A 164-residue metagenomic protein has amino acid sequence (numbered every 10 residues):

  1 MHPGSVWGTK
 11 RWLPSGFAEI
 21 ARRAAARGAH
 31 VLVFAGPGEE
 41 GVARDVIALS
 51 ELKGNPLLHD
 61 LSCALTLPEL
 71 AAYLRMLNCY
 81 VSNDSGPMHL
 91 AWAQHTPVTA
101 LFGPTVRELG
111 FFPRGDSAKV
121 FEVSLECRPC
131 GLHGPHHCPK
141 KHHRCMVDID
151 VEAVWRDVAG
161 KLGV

Functional and structural regions predicted by a protein language model:
M1-G8: Conserved donor-binding/catalytic core segment of Leloir-type glycosyltransferases
P3, A35, E122-V123: Pocket-edge structural micro-motifs
S5, G86, H136: Flexible, active-site-proximal loop/turn residues at the rims of small-molecule/cofactor binding pockets and catalytic
G8, E40-G41, L67, R107-E108 (+1 more regions): Flexible, glycine-rich phosphate/dinucleotide-binding loops and adjacent beta-alpha linkers at cofactor/substrate
K10-L13, V147: Short, conserved glycine- and acidic-residue-centered signature motifs in active-site or ligand-binding loops
L13-P104: Donor-binding and catalytic core of enzymes assembling or modifying cell-surface/extracellular glycoconjugates
I47-A48, L57-L61, W92-V164: Nucleotide-sugar donor-binding patch of glycosyltransferase catalytic domains
